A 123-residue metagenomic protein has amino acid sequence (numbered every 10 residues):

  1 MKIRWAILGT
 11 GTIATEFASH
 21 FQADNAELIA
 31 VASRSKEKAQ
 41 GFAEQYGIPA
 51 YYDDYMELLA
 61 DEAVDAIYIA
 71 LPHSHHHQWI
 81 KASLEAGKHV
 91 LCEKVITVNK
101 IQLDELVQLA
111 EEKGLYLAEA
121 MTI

Functional and structural regions predicted by a protein language model:
M1-Y46: N-terminal Rossmann-like dinucleotide-binding module
L8, E93, A120: Short hydrophobic "strand-cap" motifs at the C-terminus of beta-strands
Q22, L84, E111: Anion (oxyanion) recognition and catalysis
I29, Y52, L91, Y116-A118: Structural detector of well-ordered beta-strand residues that form the stable sheet scaffold of enzyme domains
G41-P49, E105-E112: Short, conserved SAM-binding/catalytic segment of Class I S-adenosyl-L-methionine-dependent methyltransferases
P49-V107: Beta-loop-alpha module in the N-terminal Rossmann-like domain of NAD(P)-dependent dehydrogenases, especially those
V98-I123: A contiguous active-site-proximal alpha/beta segment in oxidoreductase catalytic domains
